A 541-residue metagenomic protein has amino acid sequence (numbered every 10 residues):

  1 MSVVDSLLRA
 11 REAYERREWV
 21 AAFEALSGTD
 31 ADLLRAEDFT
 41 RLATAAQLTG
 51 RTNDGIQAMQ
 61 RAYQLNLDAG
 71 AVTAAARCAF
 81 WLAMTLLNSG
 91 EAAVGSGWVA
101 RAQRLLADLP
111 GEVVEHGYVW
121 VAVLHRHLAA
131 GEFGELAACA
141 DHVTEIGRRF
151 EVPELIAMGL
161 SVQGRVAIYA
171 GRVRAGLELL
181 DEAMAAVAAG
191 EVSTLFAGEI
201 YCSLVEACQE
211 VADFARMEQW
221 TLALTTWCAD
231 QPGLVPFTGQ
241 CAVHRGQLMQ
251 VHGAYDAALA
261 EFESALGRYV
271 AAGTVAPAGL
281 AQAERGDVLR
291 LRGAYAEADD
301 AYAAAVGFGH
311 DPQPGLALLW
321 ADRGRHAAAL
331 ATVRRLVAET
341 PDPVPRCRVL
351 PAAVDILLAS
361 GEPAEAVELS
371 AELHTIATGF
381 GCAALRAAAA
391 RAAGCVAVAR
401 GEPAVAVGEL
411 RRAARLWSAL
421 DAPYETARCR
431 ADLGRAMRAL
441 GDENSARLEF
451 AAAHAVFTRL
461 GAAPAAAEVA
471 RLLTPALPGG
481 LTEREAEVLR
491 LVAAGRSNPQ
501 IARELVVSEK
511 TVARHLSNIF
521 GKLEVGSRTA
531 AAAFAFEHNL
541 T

Functional and structural regions predicted by a protein language model:
V4-A25: Alpha-helical segment of the N-proximal tetratricopeptide repeat
R9-E15, E37-T52, A76-A92, E115-E132 (+9 more regions): Tandem amphipathic alpha-helical repeat scaffolds
W19-V20, T52, V72, A92 (+13 more regions): TPR-repeat structural position
F23-A31, Q60-L67, A71, M84 (+11 more regions): Amphipathic alpha-helical segments of tetratricopeptide repeats
E365-R428, A486, Q500: Generic long, charged, amphipathic alpha-helical segments
A399, G408, D432, R471-G526 (+1 more regions): Helix-turn-helix DNA-binding segment
P423-L473: General nucleic-acid-binding
